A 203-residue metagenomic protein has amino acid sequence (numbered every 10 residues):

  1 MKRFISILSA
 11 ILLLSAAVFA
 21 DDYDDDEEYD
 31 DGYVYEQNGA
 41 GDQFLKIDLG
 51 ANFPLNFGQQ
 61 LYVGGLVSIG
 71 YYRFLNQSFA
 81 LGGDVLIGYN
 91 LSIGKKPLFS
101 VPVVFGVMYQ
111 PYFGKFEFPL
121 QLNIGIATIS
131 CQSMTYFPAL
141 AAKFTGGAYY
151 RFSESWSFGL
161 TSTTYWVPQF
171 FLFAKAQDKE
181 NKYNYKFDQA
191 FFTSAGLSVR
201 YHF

Functional and structural regions predicted by a protein language model:
K2-L8: Sec-dependent signal peptide recognition, specifically the positively charged N-region followed immediately by
L8-S15: Bacterial N-terminal signal peptides
A20-L75, A80, C131, F192-F203: Short glycine/proline- and aromatic-enriched beta-strand/turn motifs that initiate or cap beta-hairpins
G39-G41, G58-V63, G94-S100, M134-L140 (+1 more regions): Replace "Gram-negative outer membrane beta-barrel proteins" with "bacterial and organellar outer membrane beta-barrel
F53, S68-T145, Y150-F158, T193-F203: Gram-negative (and chloroplast) outer-membrane scaffold detector with strong preference for beta-barrel transmembrane
K95-P97, F171-A174: Outer-membrane beta-barrel and related beta-rich outer-membrane complex signature in Gram-negative bacteria
T163-F171: Short, solvent-exposed beta-strand-terminating loops
L172-Y183: Solvent-exposed loop segments that connect transmembrane elements
